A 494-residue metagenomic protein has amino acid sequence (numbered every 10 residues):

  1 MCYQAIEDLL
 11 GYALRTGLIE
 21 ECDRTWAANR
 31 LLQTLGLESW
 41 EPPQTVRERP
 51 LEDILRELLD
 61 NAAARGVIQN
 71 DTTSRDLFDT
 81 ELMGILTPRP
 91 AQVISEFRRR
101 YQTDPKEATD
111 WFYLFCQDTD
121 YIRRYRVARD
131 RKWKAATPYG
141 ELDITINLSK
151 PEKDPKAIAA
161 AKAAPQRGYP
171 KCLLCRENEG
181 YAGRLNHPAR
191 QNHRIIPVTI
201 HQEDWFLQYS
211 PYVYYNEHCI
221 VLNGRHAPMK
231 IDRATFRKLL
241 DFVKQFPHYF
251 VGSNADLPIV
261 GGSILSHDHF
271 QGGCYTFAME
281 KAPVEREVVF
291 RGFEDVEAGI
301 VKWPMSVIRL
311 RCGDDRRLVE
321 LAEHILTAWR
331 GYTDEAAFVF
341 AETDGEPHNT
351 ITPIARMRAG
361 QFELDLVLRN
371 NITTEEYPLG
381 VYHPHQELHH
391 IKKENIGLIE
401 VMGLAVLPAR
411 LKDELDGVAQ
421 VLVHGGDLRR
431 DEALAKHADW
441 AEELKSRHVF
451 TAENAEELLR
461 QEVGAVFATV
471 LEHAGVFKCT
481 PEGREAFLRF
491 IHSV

Functional and structural regions predicted by a protein language model:
M1-V221, R225-P228, P304, V319-A322 (+2 more regions): Active-site microenvironments that recognize anionic phosphate/pyrophosphate groups
N192-R194, G224-V251: Helical scaffold of the NTase/Pol beta-like nucleotidyltransferase catalytic core
E217-N223, G261-F277, E363, V367: Histidine-centered divalent-metal-coordination microenvironment in nucleic-acid enzymes
A234, V243-S266, G272-T333: Catalytic or ion-translocation cores adjacent to nucleophile or general acid/base/metal-coordination motifs in diverse
